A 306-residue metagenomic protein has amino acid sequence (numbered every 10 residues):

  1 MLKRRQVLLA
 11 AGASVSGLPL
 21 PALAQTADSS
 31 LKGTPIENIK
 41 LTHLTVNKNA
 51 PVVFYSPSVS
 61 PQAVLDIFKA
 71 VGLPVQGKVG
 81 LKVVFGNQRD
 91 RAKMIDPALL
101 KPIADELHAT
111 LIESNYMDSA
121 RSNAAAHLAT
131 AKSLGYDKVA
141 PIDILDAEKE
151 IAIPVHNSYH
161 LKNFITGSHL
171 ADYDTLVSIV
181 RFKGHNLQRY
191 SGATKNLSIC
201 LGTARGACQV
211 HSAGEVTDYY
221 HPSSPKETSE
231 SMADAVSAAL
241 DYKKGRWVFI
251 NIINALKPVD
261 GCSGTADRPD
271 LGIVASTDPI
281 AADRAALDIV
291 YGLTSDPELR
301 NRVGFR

Functional and structural regions predicted by a protein language model:
M1-L2: Secretory targeting signals
Q6-T26: N-terminal export signals
L31-E106, T110-R306: Extended, low-polarity segments enriched in aliphatic/aromatic residues
